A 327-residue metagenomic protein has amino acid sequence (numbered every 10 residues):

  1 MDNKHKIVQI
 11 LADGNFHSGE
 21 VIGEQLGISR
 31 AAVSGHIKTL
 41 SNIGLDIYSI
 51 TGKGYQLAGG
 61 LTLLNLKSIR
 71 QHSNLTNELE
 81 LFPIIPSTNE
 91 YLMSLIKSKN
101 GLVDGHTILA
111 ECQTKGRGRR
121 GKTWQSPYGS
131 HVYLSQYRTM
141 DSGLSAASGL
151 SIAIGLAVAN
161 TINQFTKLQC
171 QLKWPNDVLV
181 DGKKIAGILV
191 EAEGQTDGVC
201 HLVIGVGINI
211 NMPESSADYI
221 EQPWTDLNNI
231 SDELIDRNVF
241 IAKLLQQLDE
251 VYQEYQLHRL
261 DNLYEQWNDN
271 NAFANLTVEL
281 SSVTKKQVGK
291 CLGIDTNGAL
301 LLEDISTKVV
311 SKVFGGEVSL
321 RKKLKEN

Functional and structural regions predicted by a protein language model:
M1-S29, G35-K38, N42, G143-A146 (+2 more regions): Long, positively charged amphipathic alpha-helical accessory segments at protein N-termini or as interdomain linkers
D2-G155, N163: N-terminal lobe of the biotin/lipoate ligase/transferase fold
I50, L75, P127, K173 (+2 more regions): Short, solvent-exposed coil/turn segments
P83, L172-W174: Short loop/edge segments at beta-strand edges and connector loops that shape dinucleotide/nucleotide cofactor-binding
V103, P127-H131, K173, K183 (+1 more regions): Short connector loops at helix/strand junctions that flank enzyme active sites, especially segments positioning acidic
D177: Conserved active-site carboxylates
